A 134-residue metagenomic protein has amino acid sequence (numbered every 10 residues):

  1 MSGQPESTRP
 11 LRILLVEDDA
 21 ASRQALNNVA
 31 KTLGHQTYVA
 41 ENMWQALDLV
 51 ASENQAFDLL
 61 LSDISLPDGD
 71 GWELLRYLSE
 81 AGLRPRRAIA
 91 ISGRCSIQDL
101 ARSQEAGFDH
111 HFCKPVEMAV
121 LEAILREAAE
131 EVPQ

Functional and structural regions predicted by a protein language model:
M1-L14, A20, N27, E117-Q134: Non-catalytic signal-transmission and effector/linker regions of two-component phosphorelay proteins
A20-V39: Two-component/phosphorelay signaling modules centered on CheY-like receiver
V39-L59: Acidic, metal-coordinating helix/loop segments flanking the phosphotransfer/catalytic sites of two-component signaling
N42, D70-E73: Acidic catalytic/metal-coordinating carboxylates
D48, W72-P85, L125: Short amphipathic alpha-helix used as the core "switch/output" element in two-component signaling
D63, S92: Active-site residues of response regulator receiver
P67, S96: The feature encodes the CheY-like receiver
K114: A Lys-centered signature of the CheY-like receiver
